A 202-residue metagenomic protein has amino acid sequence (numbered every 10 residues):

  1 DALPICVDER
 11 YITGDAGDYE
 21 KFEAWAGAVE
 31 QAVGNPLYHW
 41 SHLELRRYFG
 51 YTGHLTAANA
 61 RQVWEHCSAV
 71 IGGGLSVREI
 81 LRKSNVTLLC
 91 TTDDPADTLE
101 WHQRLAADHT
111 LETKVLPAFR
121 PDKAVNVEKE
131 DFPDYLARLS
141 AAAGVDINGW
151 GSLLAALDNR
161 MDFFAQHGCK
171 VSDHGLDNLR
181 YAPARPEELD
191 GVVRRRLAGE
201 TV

Functional and structural regions predicted by a protein language model:
D1-V202: Metal-cofactor-binding active-site regions of metalloenzymes
